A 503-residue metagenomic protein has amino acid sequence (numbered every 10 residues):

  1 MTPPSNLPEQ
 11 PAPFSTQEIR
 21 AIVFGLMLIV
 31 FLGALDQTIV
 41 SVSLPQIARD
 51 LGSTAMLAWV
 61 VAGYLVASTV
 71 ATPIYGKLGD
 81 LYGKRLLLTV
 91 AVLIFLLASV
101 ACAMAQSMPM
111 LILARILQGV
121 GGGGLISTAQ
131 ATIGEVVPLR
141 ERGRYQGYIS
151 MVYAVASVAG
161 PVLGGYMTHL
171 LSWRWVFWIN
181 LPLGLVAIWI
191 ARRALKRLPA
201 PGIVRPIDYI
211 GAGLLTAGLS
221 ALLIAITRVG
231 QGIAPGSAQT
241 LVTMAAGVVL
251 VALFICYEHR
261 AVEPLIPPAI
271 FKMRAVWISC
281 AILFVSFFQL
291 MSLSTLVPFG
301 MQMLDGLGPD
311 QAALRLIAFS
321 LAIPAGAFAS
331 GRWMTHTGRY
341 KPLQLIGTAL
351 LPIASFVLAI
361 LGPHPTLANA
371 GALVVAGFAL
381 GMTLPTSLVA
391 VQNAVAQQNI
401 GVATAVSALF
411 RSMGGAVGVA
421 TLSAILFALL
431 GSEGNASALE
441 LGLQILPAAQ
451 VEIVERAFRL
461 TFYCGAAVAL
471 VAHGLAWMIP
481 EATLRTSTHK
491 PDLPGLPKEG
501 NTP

Functional and structural regions predicted by a protein language model:
T2-I22, L26-L28, A275, Q444-P503: Transmembrane-helix exit segments and adjacent C-terminal regions of multi-pass membrane proteins
T2-R193, G331-R339: Transmembrane-helix bundle of Major Facilitator Superfamily
I22-L35, V40-V42, A55, V61 (+6 more regions): 12-transmembrane solute porter fold
D50-L51, L81, M104-A105, V136-L139 (+9 more regions): Helix-loop interface residues and adjacent transmembrane-helix termini in multi-pass membrane transporters, primarily
R142-A154, V204-G213, K272, R339-T348: Cytoplasmic-side transmembrane-helix entry/capping segments in multi-pass membrane proteins
H169-I282, Q289, L307-G308, R315 (+2 more regions): Hydrophobic transmembrane-helix bundles of small-molecule transporters
A200-R205, E263-A269, N435-S437, A482-L493: Short, Lys/Arg-enriched, Gly/Pro-containing loop segments at transmembrane-helix junctions of multi-pass membrane
G434-L446: Peri-membrane helix termini and adjoining interfacial loops of integral membrane proteins
